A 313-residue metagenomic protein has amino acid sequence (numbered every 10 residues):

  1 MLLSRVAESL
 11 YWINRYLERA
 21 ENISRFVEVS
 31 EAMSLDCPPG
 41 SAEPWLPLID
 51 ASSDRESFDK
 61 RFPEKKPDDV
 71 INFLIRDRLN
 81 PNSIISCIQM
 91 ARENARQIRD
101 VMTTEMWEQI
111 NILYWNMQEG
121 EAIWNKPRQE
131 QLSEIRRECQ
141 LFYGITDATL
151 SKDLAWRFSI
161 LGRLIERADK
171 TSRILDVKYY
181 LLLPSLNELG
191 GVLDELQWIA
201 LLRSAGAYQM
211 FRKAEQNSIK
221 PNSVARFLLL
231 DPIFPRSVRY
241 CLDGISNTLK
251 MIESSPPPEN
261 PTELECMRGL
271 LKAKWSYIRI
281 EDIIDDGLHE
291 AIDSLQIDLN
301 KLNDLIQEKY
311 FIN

Functional and structural regions predicted by a protein language model:
M1-N313: Alpha-helical transmembrane segments and their helix-helix packing motifs
